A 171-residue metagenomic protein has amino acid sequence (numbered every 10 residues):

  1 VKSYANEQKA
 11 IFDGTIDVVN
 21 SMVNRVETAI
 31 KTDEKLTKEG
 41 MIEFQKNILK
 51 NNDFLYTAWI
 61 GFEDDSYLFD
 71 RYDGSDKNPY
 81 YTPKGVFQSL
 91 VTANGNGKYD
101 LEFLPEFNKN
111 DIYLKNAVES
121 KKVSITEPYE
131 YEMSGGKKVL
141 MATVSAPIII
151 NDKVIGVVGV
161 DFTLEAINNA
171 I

Functional and structural regions predicted by a protein language model:
V1-E39, E43, N47-K50, F54: Juxtamembrane extracytoplasmic/periplasmic/luminal helical "stalk" adjacent to the first N-terminal
A5, K9, L49, E106-D111 (+2 more regions): Amphipathic alpha-helical bundle/coiled-coil segments
N6-E7, Y129-M133, I148: Short beta-turn/strand-loop junction motif enriched in small, turn-promoting residues
I16, I42-K46, D111-L114, S145 (+2 more regions): Extracytoplasmic/secreted envelope proteins and their assembly/folding machinery, especially bacterial periplasmic
I30-E34, D100-L104, V157: Second-shell loop/turn segments in exported
L49-V123, P128-G136: Extracellular/periplasmic ligand-sensing ectodomains of membrane signal-transduction proteins
K137-I171: Conserved beta-strands of PAS-like sensory domains
